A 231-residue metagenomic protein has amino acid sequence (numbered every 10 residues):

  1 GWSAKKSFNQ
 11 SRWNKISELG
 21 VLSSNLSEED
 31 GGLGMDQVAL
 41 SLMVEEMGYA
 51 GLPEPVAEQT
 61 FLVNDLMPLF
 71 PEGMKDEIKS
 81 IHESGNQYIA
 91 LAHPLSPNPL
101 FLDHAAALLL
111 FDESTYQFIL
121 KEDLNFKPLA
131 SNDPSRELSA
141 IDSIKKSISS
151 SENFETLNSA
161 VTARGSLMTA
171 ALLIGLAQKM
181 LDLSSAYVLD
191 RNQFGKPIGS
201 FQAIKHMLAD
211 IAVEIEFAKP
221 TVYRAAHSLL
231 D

Functional and structural regions predicted by a protein language model:
G1-A4, A212-D231: C-terminal helix-coil-helix/basic helical segment that borders enzyme active sites and/or dimer interfaces and provides
G1-E54: Amphipathic, small/basic residue-rich leader segments at the start of a protein or domain
N14-E18, M35-V38, S143-T156, G195: Acidic-glycine-rich active-site phosphate/pyrophosphate-binding loop
V44-Y49, M67, M180, T221: Active-site helix/loop of acyl-thioester processing domains in fatty-acid/polyketide metabolism, spanning hotdog-fold
A50-P53, G73, I144, M180-F194 (+2 more regions): Change "in soluble alpha/beta enzymes" to "in soluble alpha/beta proteins
L52-F61, D65, F70-D182: FAD-binding core of flavoproteins
L172-P220: Oxyanion-binding "anion nests"
